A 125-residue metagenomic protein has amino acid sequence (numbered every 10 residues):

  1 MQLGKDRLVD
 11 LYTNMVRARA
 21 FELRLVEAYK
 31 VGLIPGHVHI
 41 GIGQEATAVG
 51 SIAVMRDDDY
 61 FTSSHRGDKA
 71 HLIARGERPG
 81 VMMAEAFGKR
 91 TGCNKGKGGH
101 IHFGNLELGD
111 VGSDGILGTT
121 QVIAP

Functional and structural regions predicted by a protein language model:
M1-P35, D57: Cofactor-/ligand-binding subdomain signature composed of acidic, glycine-rich, tryptophan-containing flexible loops
L23-V26, L33-P125: Cofactor-binding active-site loop characterized by glycine-rich and histidine/acidic residues
